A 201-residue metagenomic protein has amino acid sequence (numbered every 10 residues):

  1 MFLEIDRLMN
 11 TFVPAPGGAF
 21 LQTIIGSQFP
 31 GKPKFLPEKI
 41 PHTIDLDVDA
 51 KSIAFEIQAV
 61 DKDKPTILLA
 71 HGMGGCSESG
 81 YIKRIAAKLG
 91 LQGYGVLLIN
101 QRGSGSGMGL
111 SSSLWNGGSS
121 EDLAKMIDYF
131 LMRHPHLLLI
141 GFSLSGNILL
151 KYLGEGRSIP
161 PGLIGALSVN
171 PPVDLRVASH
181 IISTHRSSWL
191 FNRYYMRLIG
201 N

Functional and structural regions predicted by a protein language model:
A19-K62: N-terminal cap/lid segment of alpha/beta-hydrolase-fold proteins
K64-G72: Short beta-strand element of the alpha/beta-hydrolase
M73, N100-S104, P172: Short beta-to-alpha linker loops that shape the active-site pocket of alpha/beta-hydrolase fold enzymes
M73-G80, G90, G105: Short substrate-entry loop that stabilizes the transition state in hydrolases
Y81-L98: Short amphipathic alpha-helix adjacent to the substrate-entry channel of hydrolases
K83, A87, A124, D128 (+1 more regions): Short, hydrophobic alpha-helix immediately C-terminal to the catalytic nucleophile
K88, R102-L138: Catalytic nucleophile-loop/oxyanion-hole region of alpha/beta-hydrolase and closely related hydrolase-like folds
L138-N201: Alpha/beta-hydrolase-fold enzymes
